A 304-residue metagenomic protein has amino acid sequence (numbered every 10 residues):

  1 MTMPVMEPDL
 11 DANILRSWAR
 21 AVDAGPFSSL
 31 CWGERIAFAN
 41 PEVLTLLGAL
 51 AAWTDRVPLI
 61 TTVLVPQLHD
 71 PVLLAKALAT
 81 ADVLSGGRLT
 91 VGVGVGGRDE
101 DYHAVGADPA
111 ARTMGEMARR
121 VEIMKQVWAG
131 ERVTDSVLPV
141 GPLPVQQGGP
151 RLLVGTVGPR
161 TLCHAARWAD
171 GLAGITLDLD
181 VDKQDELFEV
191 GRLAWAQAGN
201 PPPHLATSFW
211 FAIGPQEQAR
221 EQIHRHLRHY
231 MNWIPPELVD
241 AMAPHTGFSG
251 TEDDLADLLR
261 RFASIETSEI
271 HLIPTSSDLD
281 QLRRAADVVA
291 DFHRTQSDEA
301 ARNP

Functional and structural regions predicted by a protein language model:
M1-P304: Active-site-adjacent structural elements that line small-molecule/cofactor binding pockets in enzymes
